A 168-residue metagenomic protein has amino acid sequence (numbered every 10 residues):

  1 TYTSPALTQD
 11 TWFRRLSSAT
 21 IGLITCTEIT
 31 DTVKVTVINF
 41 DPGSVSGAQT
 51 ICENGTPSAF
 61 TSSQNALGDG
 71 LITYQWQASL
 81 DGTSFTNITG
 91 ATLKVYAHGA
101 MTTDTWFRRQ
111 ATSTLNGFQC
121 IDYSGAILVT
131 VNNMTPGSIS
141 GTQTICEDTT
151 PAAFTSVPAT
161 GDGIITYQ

Functional and structural regions predicted by a protein language model:
T1, R14, W76-S79, R108 (+1 more regions): Conserved Ser/Thr-centered positions that define the repeating blades of beta-propeller domains
T1-A6, Q77-G99: Surface-exposed, flexible coil segments in extracellular/virion-facing regions
Q9-F13, T103-F107: Exposed beta-strand face motif in extracellular beta-rich ectodomains
S18-C26, T112-C120: Short, solvent-exposed loop/turn segments at the edges of extracellular beta-sandwich modules
T25-I38, Q119-N132: Terminal edge beta-strands and adjacent linker/stalk segments of extracellular immunoglobulin-superfamily beta-sandwich
I38-A48, N133-T142: Proline-enriched interdomain boundary motifs that mark the N-terminal boundary and often initiate the first structured
G55-N65, T149-A159: A short beta-strand segment in extracellular, disulfide-stabilized domains
N65-Q75, T160-Q168: Solvent-exposed loop segments of extracellular immunoglobulin-like
